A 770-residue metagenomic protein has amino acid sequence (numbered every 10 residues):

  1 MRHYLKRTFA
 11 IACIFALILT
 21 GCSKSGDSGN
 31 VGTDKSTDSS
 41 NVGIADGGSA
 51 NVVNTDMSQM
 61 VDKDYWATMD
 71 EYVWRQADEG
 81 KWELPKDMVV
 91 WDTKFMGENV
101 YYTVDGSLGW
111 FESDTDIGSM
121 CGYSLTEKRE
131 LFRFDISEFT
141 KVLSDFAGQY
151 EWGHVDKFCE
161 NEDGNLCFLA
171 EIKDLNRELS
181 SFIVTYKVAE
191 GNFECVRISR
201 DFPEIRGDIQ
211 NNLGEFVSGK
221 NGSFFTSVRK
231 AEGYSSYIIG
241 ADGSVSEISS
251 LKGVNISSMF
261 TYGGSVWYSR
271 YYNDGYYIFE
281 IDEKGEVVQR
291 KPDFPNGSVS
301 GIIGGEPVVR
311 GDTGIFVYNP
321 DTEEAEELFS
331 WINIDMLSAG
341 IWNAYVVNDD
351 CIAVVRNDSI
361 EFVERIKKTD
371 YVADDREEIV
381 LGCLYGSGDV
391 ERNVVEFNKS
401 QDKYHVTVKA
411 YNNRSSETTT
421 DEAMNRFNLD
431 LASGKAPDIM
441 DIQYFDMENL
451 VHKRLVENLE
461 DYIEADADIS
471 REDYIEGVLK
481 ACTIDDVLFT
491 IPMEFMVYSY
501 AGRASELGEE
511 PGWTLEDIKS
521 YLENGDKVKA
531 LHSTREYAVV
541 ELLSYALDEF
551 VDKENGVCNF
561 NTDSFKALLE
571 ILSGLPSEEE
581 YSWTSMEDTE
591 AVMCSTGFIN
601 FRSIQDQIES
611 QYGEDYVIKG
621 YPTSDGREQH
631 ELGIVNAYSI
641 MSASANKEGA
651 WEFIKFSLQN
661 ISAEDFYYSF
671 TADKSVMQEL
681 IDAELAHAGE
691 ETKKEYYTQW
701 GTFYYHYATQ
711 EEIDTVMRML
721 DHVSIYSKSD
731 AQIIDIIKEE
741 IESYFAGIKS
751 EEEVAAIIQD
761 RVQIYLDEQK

Functional and structural regions predicted by a protein language model:
L19-G21: C-terminal motif of bacterial Sec signal peptides marking the signal peptidase cleavage site
S23-G97, Y102-E112, I172-D174, R229 (+6 more regions): Conserved N-terminal structural module of periplasmic/extracytoplasmic solute-binding proteins
K128, F193, T483-W583, S642-E648 (+1 more regions): Helix-loop-helix "hinge/cap" segment bordering the ligand-binding cleft or interdomain interface
F445-S499, D615-P622: Hinge/lid segment of periplasmic solute-binding proteins
E460-D473, D548-L568, T623-E631, G747: Short, solvent-exposed loop/beta-turn-alpha elements that line the ligand-binding surface or hinge of extracytoplasmic
E570-E652, S675: Extracytoplasmic/periplasmic substrate-binding proteins
L632, E691-L766: C-terminal capping/gating helix-and-loop segments adjacent to ligand/active sites or protein-protein/ligand interfaces
F656-A688: Periplasmic-binding protein-like
